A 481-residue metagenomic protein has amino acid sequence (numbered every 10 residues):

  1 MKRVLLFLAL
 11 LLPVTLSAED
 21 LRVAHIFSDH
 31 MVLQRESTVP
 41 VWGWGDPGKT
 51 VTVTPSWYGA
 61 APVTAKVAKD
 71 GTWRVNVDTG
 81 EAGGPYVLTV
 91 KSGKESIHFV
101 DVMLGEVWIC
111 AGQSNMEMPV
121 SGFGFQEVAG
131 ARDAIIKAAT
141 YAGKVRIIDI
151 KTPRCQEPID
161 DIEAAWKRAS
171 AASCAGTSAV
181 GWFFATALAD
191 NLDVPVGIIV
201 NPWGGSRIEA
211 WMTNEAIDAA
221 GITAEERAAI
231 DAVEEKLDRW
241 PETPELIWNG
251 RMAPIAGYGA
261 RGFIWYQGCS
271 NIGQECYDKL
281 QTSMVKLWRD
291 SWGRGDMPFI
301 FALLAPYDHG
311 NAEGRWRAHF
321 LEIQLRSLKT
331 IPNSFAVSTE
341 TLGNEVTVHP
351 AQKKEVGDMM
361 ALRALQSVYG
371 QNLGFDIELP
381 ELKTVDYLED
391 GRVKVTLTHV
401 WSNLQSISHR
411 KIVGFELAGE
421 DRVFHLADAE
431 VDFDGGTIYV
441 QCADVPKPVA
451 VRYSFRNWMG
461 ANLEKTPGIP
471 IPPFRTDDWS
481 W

Functional and structural regions predicted by a protein language model:
V4-P13: Sec-dependent N-terminal signal peptides
V14-A18: Sec/Tat signal peptide C-region and signal peptidase I cleavage site
E19-W481: Cell-envelope and extracellular/periplasmic
